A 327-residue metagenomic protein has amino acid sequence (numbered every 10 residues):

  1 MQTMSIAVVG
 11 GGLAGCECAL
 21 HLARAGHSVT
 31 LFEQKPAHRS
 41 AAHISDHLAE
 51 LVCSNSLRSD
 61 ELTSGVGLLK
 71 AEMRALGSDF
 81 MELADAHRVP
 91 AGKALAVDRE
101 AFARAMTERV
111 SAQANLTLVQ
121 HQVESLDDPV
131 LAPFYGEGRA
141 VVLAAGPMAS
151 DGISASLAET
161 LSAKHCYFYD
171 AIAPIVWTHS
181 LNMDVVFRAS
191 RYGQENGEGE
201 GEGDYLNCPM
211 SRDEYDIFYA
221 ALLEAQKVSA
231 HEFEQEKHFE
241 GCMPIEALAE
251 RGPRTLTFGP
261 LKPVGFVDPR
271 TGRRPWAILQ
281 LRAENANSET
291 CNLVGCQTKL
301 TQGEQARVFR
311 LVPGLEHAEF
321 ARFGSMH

Functional and structural regions predicted by a protein language model:
Q2-A14: Beta1/beta-strand and adjacent pyrophosphate-binding region of the FAD-binding site in flavoprotein oxidoreductases
I6, H27-V29, V141, C166: Hydrophobic anchor at the start of a short beta-strand that flanks the dinucleotide cofactor-binding loop
L20-E82: N-terminal FAD cofactor-binding segment of flavoenzymes
H21, R109, S156, L311: Rossmann-fold NAD(P)-dependent oxidoreductase module
L62-V66, K70, S78-K93, L161-D170 (+1 more regions): A short alpha-helix-loop-beta-strand transition element characteristic of N-terminal alpha/beta dinucleotide-binding
R99-L118: Helical element adjacent to the flavin cofactor pocket in flavoenzyme catalytic cores
A112-R307: Predominantly flavin-linked oxidoreductase catalytic cores and closely associated redox partners
L293-H327: A glycine-rich dinucleotide-binding beta-alpha-beta segment and adjacent secondary-structure elements that constitute
